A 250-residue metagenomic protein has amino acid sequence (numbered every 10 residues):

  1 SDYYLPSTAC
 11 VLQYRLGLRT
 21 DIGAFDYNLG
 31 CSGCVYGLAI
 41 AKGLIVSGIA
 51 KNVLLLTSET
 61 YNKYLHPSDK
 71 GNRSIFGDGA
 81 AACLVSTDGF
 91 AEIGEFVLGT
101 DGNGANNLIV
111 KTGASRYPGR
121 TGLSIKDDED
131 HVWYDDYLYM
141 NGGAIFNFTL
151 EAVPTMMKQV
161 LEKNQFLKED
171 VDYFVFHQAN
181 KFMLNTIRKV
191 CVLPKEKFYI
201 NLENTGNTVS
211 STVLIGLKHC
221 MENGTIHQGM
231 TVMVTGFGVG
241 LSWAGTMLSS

Functional and structural regions predicted by a protein language model:
S1-V53, K189-G216: Conserved catalytic cysteine-centered active-site region of acyl-thioester-dependent Claisen-condensing enzymes
S1-Y3, L29-S32, T57-K63, G99-D101 (+2 more regions): Acidic, glycine-rich active-site loops and adjacent beta-strand->loop/helix elements that engage anionic groups
V46-A80: Flexible, glycine-rich active-site loops centered on histidine and acidic residues that chelate a metal or position
D69-N147, E151, T155, S250: Condensing-enzyme catalytic core mediating Claisen C-C bond formation in acyl metabolism
T155-D172, C220-T225: Phosphate/pyrophosphate-binding loops at sites that engage ATP/ADP/AMP, CoA/4′-phosphopantetheine, polyphosphate
N180-L184, V190: A C-terminal functional module that forms or caps the active site or interfaces directly with catalytic machinery
I215-T235, A244-S250: Catalytic phosphate/nucleotide-handling subdomain of diverse soluble enzymes
